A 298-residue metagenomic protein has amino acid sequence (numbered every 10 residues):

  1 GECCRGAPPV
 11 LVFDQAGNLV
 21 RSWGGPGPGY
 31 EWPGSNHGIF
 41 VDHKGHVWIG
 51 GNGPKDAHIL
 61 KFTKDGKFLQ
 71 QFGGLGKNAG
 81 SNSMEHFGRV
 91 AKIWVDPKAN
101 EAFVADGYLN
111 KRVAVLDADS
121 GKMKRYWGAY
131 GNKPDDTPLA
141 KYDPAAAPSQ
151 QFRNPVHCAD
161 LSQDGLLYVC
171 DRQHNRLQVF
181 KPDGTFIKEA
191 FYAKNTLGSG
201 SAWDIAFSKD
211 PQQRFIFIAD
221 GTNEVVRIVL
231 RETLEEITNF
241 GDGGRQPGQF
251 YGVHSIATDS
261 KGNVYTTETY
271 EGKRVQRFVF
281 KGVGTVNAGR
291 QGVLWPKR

Functional and structural regions predicted by a protein language model:
G1-R298: Eukaryotic scaffold repeat domains enriched in small/polar residues
